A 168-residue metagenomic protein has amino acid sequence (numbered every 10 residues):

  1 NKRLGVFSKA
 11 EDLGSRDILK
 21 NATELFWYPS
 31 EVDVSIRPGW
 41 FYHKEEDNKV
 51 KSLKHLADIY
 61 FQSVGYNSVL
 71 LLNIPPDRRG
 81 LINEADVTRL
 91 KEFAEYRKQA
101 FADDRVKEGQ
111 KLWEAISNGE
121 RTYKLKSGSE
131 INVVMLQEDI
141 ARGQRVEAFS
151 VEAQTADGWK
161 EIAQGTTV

Functional and structural regions predicted by a protein language model:
N1-E147, E152-V168: Mature catalytic domains of secreted/periplasmic carbohydrate-active enzymes
